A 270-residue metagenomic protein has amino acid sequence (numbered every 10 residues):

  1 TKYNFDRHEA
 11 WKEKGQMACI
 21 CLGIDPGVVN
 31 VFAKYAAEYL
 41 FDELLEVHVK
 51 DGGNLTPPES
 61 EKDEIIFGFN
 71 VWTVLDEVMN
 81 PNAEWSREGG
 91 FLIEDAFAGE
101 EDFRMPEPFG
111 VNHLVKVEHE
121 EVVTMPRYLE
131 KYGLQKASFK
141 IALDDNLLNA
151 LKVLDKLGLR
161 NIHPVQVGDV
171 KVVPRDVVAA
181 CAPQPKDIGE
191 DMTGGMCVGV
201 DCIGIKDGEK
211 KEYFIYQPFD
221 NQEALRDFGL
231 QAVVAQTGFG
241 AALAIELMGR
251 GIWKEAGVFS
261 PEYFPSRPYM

Functional and structural regions predicted by a protein language model:
T1-A18: Rossmann-fold NAD(P)-binding glycine/threonine-rich loop
K2-F5, D25-V28, N54-P57: Short gly/pro/ser/thr-enriched loop/turn and capping motifs at secondary-structure boundaries
F5, N30, M196-V198: Short, surface-exposed alpha-helical segments at coil->helix boundaries
D6-A10, V31-F41: Active-site Tyr-X1-5-Lys
A18-I20, V49: General beta-strand structural signal in soluble alpha/beta enzymes
L22-F32, A37, G240, A244: Short alpha-helices
Y39-M270: C-terminal catalytic/substrate-binding lobe primarily of soluble NAD(P)-dependent oxidoreductases
